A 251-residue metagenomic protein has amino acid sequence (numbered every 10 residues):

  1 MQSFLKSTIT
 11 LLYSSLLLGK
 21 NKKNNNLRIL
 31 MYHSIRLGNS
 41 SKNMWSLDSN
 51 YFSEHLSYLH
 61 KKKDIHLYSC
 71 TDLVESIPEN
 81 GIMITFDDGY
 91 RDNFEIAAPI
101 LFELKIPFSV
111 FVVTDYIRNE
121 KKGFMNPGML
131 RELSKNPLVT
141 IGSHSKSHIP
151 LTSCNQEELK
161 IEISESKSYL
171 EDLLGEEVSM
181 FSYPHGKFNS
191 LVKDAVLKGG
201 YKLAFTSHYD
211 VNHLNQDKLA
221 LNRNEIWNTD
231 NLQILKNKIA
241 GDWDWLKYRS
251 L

Functional and structural regions predicted by a protein language model:
M1-S34, N43, N222-L251: Membrane-proximal basic amphipathic "stem/tether" segments
N26, L37-Y51, H55-L138: Active-site beta->alpha N-cap acidic-glycine motif
L30, I35-R36, W45, F102-L191 (+2 more regions): Metal-dependent polysaccharide deacetylase catalytic core of the NodB/CE4 family, i.e., the active-site-bearing domain
C70-E75, V112-T114, S182-K187, H208-V211: Short, solvent-exposed turn/loop segments enriched in Gly/Ser/Thr/Pro and often Arg
N93-E95, N189-K193: Short, well-ordered alpha-helical microsegments
L104, G199-G200: Short, structured coil segments at secondary-structure junctions
Y201-S207: Acidic, His- and aromatic-enriched active-site or binding-groove loops in soluble protein domains that engage sugars
